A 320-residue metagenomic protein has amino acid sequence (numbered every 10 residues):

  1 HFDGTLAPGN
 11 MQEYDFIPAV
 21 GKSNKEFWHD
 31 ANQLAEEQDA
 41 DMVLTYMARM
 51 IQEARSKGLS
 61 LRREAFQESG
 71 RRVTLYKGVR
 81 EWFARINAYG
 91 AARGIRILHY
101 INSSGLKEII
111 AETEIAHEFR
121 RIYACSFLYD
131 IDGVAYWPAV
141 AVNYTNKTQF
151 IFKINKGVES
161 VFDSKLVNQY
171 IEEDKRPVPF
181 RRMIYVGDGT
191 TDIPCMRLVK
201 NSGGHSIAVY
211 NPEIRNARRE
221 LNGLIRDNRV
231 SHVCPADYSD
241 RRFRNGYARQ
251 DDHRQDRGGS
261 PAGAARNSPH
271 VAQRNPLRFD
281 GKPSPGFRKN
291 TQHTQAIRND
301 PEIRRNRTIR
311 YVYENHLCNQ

Functional and structural regions predicted by a protein language model:
H1-I131, N228-V230: Alpha-helical substrate-recognition element adjacent to the catalytic core
K77-Y100, S104-P301: C-terminal cap/substrate-recognition subdomain and adjoining C-terminal extension of metal-dependent phosphatase-like
E314-N319: Short, intrinsically disordered C-terminal tails of secreted or membrane-associated proteins
